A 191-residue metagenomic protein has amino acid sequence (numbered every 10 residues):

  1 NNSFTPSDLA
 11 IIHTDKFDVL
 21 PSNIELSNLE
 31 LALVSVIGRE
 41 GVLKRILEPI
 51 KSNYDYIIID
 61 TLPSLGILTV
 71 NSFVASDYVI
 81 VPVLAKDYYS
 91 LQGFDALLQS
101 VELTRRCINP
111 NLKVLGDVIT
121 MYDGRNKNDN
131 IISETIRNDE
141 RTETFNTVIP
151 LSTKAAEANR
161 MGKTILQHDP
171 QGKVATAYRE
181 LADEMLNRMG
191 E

Functional and structural regions predicted by a protein language model:
N1-E191: P-loop NTP-binding core
